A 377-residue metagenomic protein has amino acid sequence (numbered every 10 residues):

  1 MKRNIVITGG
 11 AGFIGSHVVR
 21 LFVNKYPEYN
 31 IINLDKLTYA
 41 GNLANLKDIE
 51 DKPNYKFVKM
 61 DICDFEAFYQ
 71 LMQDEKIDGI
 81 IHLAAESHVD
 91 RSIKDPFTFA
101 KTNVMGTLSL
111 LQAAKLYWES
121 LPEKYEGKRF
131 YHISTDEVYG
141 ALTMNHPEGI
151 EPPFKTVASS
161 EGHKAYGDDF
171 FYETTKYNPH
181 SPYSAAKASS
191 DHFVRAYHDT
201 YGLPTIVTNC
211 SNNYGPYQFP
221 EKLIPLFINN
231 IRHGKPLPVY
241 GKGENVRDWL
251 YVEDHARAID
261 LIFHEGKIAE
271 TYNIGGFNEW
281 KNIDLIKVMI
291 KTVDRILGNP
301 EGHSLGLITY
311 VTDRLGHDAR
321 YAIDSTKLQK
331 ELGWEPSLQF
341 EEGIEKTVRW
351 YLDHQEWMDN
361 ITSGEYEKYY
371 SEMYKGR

Functional and structural regions predicted by a protein language model:
M1-N213, E253, F263, N282 (+3 more regions): N-terminal Rossmann-like NAD(P)+-binding domain of SDR-like oxidoreductases, especially those catalyzing
K2-I5, V18, I31, M60-C63 (+4 more regions): C-terminal substrate-binding subdomain of Rossmann-fold SDR/epimerase-dehydratase oxidoreductases
I49, P220-I228: A glycine/serine/threonine-rich, flexible loop-to-helix segment that serves as the NAD(P) cofactor-binding "lid"
N212, P216, N245-R247: Heptad-repeat alpha-helical coiled-coil signaling segments
P216-Q218, H317: Acidic pyrophosphate-coordinating catalytic loop
